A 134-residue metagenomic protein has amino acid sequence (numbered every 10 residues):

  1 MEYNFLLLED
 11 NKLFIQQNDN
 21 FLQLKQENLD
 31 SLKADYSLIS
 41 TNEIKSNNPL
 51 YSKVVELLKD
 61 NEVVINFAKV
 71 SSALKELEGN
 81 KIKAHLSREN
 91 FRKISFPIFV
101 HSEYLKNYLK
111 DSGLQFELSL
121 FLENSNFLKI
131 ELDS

Functional and structural regions predicted by a protein language model:
M1-L29: N-terminal glycine-rich phosphate-binding loop and ensuing alpha1 helix
M1-Y3, K33-D35, K59-E62: Short coil/turn connectors at secondary-structure junctions
L7-E9, L38-T41, N66-F67: Conserved beta-strand segments of the P-loop GTPase G domain that flank and frequently precede/overlap
N28-P49: Short beta-strand-to-loop acidic/aromatic patch adjacent to the donor-nucleotide binding site
N47-L132: Conserved core of the sugar-phosphate nucleotidyltransferase
